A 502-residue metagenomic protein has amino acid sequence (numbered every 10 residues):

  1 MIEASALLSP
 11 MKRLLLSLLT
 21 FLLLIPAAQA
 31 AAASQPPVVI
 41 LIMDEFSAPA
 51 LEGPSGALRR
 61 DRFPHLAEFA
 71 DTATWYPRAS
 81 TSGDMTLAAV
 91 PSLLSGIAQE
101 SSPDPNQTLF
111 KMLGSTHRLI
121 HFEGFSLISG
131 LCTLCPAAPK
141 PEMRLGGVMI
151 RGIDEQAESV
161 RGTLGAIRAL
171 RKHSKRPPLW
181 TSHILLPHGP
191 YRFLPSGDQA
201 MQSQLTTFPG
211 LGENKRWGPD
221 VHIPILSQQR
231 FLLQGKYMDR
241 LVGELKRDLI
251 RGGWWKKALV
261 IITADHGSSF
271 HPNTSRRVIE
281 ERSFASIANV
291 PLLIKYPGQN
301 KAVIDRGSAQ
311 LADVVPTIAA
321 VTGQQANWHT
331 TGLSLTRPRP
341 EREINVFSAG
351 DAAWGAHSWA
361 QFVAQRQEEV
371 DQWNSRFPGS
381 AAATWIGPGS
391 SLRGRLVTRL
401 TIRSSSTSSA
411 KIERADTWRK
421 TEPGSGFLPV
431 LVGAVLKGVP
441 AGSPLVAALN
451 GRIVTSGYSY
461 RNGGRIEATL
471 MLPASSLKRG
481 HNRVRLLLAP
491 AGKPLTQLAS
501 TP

Functional and structural regions predicted by a protein language model:
L16-P26: Bacterial N-terminal signal peptides
S34, L164-R168, T206-V260: A long, amphipathic alpha-helix that forms part of the scaffold/cap immediately adjacent to metal-dependent active
L41-M43, S80, H121-G124, L179-L186 (+5 more regions): Short beta-strand segments
E45-G212, N289, L311, A320-Q324 (+1 more regions): Active-site-proximal alpha/beta segments of enzymes that process anionic O-linked groups
L58-R62, S101-Q107, P224-Y237, I279-A288 (+2 more regions): A short beta-strand-to-alpha-helix junction
K111, D154, R168-R171, G243 (+6 more regions): Membrane-interface soluble catalytic domains
I250-N300: Histidine-centered active-site microenvironments of extracellular/periplasmic hydrolases and transferases
G457-L487: Short, solvent-exposed, Trp/other aromatic-anchored flexible loops in extracytoplasmic proteins
